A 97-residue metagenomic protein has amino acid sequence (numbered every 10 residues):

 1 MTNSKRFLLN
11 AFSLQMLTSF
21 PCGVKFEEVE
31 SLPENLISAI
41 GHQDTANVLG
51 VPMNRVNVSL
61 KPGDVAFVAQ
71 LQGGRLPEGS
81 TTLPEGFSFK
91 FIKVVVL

Functional and structural regions predicted by a protein language model:
M1-P52, L97: Positively charged, hydrophobic/aromatic-enriched amphipathic segments
K5, K25, K61, K90-K93: Context-gated lysine
F20, G63-L97: Polybasic, proline/glycine-rich intrinsically disordered low-complexity segments
I37-G79: Acidic, low-complexity, intrinsically disordered interaction modules
